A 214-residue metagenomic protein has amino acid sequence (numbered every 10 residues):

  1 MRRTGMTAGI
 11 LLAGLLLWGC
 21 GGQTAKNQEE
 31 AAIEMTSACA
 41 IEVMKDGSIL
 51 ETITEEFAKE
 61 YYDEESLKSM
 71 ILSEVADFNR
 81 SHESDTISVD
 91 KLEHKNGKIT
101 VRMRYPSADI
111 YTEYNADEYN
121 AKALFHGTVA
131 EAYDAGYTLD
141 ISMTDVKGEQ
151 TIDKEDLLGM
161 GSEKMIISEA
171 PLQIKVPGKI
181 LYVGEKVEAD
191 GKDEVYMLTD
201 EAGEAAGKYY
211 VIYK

Functional and structural regions predicted by a protein language model:
M1-L11: Positively charged n-region of N-terminal signal peptides that target proteins for export
L17-G19: C-terminal motif of bacterial Sec signal peptides marking the signal peptidase cleavage site
G22, H94-K214: Mature, soluble, non-transmembrane domains
Q23-S69, S73, D77: N-terminal, intrinsically disordered, polar/charged segments of Gram-positive cell-envelope systems that serve as
C39-A40, I87-H94: Short amphipathic beta-strand and strand-loop transition segments with alternating hydrophobic
F57-D90, E131-D140, I166, P171-Y182: Solvent-exposed beta-hairpin/edge-strand motifs
